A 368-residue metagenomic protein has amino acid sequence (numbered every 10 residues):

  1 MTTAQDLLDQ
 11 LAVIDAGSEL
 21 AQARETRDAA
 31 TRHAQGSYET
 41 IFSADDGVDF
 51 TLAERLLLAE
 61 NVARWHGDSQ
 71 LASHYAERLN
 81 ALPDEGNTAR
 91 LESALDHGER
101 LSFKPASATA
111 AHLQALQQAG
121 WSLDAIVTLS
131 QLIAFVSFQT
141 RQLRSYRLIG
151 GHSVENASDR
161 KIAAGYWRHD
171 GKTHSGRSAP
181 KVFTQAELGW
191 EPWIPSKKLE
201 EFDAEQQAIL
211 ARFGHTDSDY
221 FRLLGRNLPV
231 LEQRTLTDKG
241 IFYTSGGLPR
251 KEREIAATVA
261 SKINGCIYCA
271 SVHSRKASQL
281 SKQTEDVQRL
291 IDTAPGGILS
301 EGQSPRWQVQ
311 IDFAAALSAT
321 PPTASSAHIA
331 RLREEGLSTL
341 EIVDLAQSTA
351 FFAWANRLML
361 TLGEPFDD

Functional and structural regions predicted by a protein language model:
M1-D368: Hydrophobic alpha-helical segments
